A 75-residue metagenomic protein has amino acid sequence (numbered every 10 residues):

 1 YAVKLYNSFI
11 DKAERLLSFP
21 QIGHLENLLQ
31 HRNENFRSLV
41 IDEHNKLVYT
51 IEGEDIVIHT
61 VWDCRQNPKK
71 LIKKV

Functional and structural regions predicted by a protein language model:
Y1-S8: Conserved GNAT-fold acetyl-CoA-binding loop/helix
K4, E14-R15, L47: Noncatalytic linker/hinge segments flanking ATPase motor cores
Y6, H31, V40, H59-T60: A general, composition-driven signal for non-globular sequence regions
E14-I41: A short, surface-exposed loop/turn module that caps and links secondary-structure elements
I41-V75: Enriched for short, Lys/Arg-rich terminal
